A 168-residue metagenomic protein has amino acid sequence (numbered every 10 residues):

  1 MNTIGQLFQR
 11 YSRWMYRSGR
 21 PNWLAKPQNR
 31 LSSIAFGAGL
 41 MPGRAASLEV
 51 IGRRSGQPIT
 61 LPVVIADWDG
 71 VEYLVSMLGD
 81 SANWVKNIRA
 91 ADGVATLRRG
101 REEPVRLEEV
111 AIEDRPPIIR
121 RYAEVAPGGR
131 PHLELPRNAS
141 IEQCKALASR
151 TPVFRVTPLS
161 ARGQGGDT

Functional and structural regions predicted by a protein language model:
M1-A45, P131-A148: Alpha-helical membrane-targeting segments
M1-N2, M15, G52-Q57, N83-A90: Short, functional N-terminal and low-complexity linear motifs
L7, P27, I59-T60, V94: Short, flexible segments with low predicted structural confidence
I34-G39, V50-R53, L74-V75, S81-W84 (+2 more regions): Intrinsically disordered, low-complexity segments enriched in polar/charged residues with Gly/Pro, especially when
G43-M77: Short beta-strand segments
G79-F154, L159: Short, structured beta-strand-loop surface elements
L159-T168: Generic C-terminal helix-cap and adjacent flexible tail
